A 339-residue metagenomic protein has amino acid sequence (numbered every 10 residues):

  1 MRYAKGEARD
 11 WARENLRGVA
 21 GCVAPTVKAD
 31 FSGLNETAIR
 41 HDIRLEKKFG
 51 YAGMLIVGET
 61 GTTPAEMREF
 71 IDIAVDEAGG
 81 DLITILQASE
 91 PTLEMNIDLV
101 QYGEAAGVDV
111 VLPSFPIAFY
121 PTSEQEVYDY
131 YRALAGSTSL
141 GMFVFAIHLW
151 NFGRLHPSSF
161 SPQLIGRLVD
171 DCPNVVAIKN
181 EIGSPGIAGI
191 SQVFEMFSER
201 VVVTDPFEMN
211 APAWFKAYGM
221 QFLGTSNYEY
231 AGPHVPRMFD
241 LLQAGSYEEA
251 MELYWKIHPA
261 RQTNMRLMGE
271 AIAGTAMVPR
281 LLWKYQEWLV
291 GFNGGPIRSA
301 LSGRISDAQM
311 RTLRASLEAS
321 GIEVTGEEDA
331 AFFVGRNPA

Functional and structural regions predicted by a protein language model:
R2-S159, D171, S299-I305, E318 (+1 more regions): Active-site beta->alpha loop and helix N-cap motifs at the rims of alpha/beta catalytic domains
R2-Y3, A106, I187-P206, I305-E323: A short, hydrophobic/aromatic-rich structural module that often spans a beta strand with its adjoining loop
G18, G58, P206, F222-S226 (+1 more regions): Glycine-centered flexibility motif
A38, D42, E66, F70 (+13 more regions): General structural feature for long, well-ordered alpha-helical segments within catalytic domains of soluble enzymes
L45-K48, R167-N174, E181, L281-N293: A short, hydrophobic secondary-structure junction motif
A133-M268, I272: Catalytic alpha/beta core domains of metabolic enzymes, predominantly
A213-A339: Structured C-terminal cap/extension of enzyme domains
